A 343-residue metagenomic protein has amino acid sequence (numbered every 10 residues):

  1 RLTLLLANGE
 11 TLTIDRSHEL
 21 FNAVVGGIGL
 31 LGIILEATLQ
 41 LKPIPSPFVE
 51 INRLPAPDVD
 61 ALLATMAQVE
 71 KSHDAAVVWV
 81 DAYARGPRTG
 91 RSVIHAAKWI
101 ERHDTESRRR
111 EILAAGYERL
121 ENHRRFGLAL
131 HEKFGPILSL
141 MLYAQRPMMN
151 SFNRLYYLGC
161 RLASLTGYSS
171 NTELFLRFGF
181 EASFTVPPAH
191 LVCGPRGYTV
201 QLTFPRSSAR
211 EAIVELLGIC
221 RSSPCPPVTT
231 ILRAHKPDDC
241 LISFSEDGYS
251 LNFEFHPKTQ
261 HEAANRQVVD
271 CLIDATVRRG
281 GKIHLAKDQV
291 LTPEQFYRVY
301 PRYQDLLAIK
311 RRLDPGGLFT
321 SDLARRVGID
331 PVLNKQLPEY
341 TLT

Functional and structural regions predicted by a protein language model:
R1-T343: Noncatalytic alpha-helical scaffold of FAD-dependent oxidoreductases
